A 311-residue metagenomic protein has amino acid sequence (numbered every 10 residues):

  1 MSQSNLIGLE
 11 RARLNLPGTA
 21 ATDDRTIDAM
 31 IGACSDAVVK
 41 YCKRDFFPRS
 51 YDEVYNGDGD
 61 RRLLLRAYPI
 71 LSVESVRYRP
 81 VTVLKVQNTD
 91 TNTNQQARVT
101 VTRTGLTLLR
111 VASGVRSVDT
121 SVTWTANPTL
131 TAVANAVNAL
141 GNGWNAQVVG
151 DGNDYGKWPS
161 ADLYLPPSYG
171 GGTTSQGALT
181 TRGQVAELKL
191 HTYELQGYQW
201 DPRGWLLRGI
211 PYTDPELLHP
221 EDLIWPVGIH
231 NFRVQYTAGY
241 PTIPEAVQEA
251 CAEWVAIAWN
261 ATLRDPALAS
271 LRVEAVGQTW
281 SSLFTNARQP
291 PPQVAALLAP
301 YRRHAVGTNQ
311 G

Functional and structural regions predicted by a protein language model:
M1, D60-A67, S117-W124, T285: Short aromatic-glycine motifs in intrinsically disordered, low-complexity regions
S2-L9, P241-G311: Short loop/turn elements at secondary-structure junctions
S2-V81, C251, A275: Glycine-enriched, solvent-exposed interface loops adjoining structured elements
L16-T22, D119-W124, Y240-T242: Second-shell loop/turn segments in exported
C34, L130-V137, C251-V255: Amphipathic, non-membrane alpha-helical segments that mediate helix-helix packing for oligomeric assemblies
V39, N138-N142, N260: Sec-exported extracytoplasmic/periplasmic mature domains
V81-Q196: Extended, beta-strand-rich, solvent-exposed assembly scaffolds of outer structural proteins
N135-N145, G172-A250: Surface-exposed interaction regions enriched in Ser/Thr/Asp/Glu that occur as long low-complexity tracts or repetitive
